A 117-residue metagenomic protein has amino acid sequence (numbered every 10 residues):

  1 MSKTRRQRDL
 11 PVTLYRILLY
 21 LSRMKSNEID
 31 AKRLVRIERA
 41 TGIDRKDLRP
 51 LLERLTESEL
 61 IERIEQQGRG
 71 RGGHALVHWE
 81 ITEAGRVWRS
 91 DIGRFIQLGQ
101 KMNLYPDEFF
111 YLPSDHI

Functional and structural regions predicted by a protein language model:
M1-Y20: Short alpha-helical segments that sit at the start of domains
T4-R8, G42, K46, G72: Short, solvent-exposed segments of well-ordered alpha helices
P11, G42-S58, R63: Short amphipathic alpha-helical interaction segments
L21-K25: Short helix-to-turn junction characteristic of helix-turn-helix DNA-binding domains, especially the helix
N27-A40: Short acidic, hydrophobic short linear motifs in intrinsically disordered regions
E65-H78: Short, Lys/Arg-rich nucleic-acid/phosphate-binding segment
T82-A84: Residue-level signal for threonine
V87-I117: Amphipathic alpha-helical dimerization/coiled-coil segments that flank or bridge DNA-binding/regulatory modules
